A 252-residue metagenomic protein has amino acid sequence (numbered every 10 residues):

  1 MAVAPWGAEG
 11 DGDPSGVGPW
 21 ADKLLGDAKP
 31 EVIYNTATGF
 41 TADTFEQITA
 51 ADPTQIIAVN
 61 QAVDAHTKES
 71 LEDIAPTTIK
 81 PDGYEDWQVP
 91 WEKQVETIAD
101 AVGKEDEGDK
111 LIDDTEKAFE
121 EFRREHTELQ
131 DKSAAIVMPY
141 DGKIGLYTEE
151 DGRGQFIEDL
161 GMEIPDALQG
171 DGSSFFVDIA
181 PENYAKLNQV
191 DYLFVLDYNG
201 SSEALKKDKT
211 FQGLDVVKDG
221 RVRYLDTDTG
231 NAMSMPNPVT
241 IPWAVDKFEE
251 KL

Functional and structural regions predicted by a protein language model:
M1-Q47: A short, structured surface patch at a secondary-structure boundary
G7-G18, V63-H66, P81-T97, K132-Q155 (+1 more regions): Extracytoplasmic ligand-binding site segments that recognize negatively charged/polar headgroups
N35-T44, D171-P181: Short helix-initiation/N-cap motifs at beta->coil->alpha
I48-A58, P76, Q189-V190: Proline-aspartate-enriched helix->loop->beta-strand connector
S70-Y140, S234-L252: Extracytoplasmic substrate-binding proteins
K93, L187-L252: Structured C-terminal subdomain patch of bacterial secreted/periplasmic proteins
H126-E128, P139-G142, L146, F175-Y198: Ligand-binding pocket segment of bilobal, Venus flytrap-like solute-binding proteins
T148-V177, T229: Alpha-helical, coiled-coil/dimerization segments enriched in small aliphatic residues
